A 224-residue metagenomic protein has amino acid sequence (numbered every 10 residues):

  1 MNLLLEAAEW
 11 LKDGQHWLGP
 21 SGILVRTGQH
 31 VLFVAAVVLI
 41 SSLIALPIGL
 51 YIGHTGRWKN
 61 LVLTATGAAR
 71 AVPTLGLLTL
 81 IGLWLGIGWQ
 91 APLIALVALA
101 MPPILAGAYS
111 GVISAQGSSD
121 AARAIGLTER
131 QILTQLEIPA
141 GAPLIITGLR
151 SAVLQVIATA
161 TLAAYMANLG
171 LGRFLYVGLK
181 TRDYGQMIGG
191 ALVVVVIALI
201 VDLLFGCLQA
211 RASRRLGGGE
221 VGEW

Functional and structural regions predicted by a protein language model:
M1-V38: Periplasmic/extracellular loop-to-transmembrane helix junction in inner-membrane transport proteins
L24-L32, T66-A69, G82, G86 (+3 more regions): Alpha-helical membrane-interface segments at transmembrane helix boundaries
V25-F33, G82-P103, A142, Q186 (+1 more regions): Loop-to-helix entry region at the N-terminal start of transmembrane alpha-helices in multi-pass membrane transporters
A35, E129-L162, G185, G189 (+1 more regions): Transmembrane alpha-helices
I48-I81, L96, I104-I113, D120: Cytoplasmic-entry segments and transmembrane alpha-helices of multi-pass inner-membrane transporters
G56, A106-I113, I188-W224: C-terminal transmembrane helix and the adjacent membrane-cytosol boundary/short C-terminal tail of inner/organellar
L83, T159-V194, S213, G219-W224: Glycine-rich helix-loop "coupling/hinge" segments at transmembrane-helix boundaries in multipass transporters
G107-I145, L171, L175: Short cytoplasmic-facing helical segments at TM-TM junctions of multi-pass membrane proteins
